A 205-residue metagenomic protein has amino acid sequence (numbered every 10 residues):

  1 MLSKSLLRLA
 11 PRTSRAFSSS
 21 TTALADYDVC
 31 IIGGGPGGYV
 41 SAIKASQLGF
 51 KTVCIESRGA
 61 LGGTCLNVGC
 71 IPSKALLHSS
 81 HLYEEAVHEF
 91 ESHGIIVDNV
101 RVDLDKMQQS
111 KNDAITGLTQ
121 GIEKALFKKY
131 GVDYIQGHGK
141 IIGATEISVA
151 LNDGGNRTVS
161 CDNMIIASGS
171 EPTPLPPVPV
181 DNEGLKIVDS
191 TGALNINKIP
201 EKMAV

Functional and structural regions predicted by a protein language model:
M1-L24: N-terminal mitochondrial targeting presequence
L2, L6, A25-Y27, I43-F50 (+1 more regions): Glycine-rich flavin
T22-G35, I199-V205: Beta1/beta-strand and adjacent pyrophosphate-binding region of the FAD-binding site in flavoprotein oxidoreductases
I32, I55-E56: The conserved SAM/SAH-binding core of class I Rossmann-like methyltransferase domains, concentrating on the hydrophobic
G38-Y39: N-terminal Rossmann-fold NAD(P) dinucleotide-binding loop
